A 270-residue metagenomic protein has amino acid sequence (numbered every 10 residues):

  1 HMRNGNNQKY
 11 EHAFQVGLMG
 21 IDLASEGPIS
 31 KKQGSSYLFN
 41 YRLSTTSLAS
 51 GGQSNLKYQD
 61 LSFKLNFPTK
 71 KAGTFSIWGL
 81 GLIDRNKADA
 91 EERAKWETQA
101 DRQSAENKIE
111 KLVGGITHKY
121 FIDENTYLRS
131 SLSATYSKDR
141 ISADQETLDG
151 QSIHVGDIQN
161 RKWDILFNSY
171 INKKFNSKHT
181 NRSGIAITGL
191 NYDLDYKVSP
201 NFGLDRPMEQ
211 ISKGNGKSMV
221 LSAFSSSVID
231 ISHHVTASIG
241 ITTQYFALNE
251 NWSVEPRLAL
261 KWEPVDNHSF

Functional and structural regions predicted by a protein language model:
H1-N4, Y10-N55, D60-P68, S76-L80: Predominantly transmembrane beta-strands of Gram-negative outer membrane beta-barrel pores used for transport
G20-A24, G34-S36, L56-S62, I109-G115 (+4 more regions): Transmembrane beta-barrel architecture of outer membranes
S47-Q53, Y58, W78-Q99, S269-F270: Outer-membrane beta-barrel translocator/channel fold
N55-K57, E91-D101, Q145-H154, V198-P207 (+1 more regions): Flexible, surface-exposed loop regions and adjacent strand-edge segments of Gram-negative outer-membrane beta-barrel
N66-D84, A105-E250: Face-selective signature of the C-terminal outer-membrane beta-barrel domain
K87, E91-W96, K138, V198-S199 (+3 more regions): Surface-exposed extracellular loop regions of Gram-negative outer-membrane beta-barrel proteins, predominantly
